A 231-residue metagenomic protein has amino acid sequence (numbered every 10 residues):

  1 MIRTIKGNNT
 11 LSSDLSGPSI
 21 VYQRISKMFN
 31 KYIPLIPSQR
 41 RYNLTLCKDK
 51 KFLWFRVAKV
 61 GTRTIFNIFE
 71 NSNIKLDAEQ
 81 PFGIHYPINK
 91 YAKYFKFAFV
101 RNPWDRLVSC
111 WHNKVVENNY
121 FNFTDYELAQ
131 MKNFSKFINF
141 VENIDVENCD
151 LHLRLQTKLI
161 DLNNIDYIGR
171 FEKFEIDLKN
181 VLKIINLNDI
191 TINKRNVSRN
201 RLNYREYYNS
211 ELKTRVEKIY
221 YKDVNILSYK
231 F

Functional and structural regions predicted by a protein language model:
M1-F231: Membrane-interface amphipathic segments in extracytoplasmic regions
